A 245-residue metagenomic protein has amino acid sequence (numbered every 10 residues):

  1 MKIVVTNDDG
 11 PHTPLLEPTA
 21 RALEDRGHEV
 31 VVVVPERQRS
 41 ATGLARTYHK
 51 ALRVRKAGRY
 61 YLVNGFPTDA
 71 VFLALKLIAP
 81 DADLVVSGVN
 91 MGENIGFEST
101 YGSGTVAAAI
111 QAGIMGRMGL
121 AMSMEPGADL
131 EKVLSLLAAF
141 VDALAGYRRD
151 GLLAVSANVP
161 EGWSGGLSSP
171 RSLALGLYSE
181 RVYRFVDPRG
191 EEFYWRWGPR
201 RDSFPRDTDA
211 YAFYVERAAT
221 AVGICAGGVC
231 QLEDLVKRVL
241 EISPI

Functional and structural regions predicted by a protein language model:
I3, H12-D81: A cross-family phosphate/adenosyl-ligand binding-site feature
V5-H12, S99: Short, glycine-rich nucleotide/cofactor-binding loops
D9, Q38, F66-P67, N90-E93 (+1 more regions): Short glycine-rich anion-binding loops that position phosphate/pyrophosphate groups of nucleotides and phosphorylated
A74-A79, A109-M118: Alpha-helix C-terminal capping segments
E93-S103: Glycine/threonine-rich flexible loop motifs
G113-V133: Glycine-rich phosphate/pyrophosphate-binding loops and their adjacent beta-strand/loop elements at enzyme active sites
L134-I245: Electrostatically charged, flexible surface regions
